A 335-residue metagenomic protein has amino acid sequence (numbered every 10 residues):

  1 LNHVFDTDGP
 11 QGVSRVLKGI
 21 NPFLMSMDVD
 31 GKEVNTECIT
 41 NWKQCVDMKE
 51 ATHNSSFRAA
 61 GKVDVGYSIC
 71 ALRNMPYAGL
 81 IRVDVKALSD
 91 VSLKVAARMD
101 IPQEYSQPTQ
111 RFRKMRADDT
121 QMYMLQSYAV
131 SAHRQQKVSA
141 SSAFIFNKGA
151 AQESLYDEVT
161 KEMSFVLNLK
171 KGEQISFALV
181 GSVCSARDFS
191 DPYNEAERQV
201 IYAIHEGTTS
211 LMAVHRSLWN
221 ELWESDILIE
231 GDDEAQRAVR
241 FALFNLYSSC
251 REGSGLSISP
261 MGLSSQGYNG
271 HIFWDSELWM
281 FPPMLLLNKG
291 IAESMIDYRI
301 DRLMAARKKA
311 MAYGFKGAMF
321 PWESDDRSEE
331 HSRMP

Functional and structural regions predicted by a protein language model:
L1-Y268: Acidic/polar, glycine-enriched structural segments that form the non-catalytic walls/loops of the carbohydrate-binding
T209-P335: Substrate-binding groove/exosite segments of carbohydrate-active enzymes
